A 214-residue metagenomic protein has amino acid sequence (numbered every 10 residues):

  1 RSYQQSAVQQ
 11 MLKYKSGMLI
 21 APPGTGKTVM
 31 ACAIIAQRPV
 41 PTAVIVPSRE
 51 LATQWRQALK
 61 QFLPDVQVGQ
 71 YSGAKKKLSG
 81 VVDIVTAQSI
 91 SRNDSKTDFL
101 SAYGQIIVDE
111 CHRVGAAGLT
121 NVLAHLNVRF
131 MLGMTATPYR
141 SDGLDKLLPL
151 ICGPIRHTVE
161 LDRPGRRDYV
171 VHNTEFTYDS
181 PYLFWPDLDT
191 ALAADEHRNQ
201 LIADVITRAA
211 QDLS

Functional and structural regions predicted by a protein language model:
R1-K15: N-terminal pre-P-loop "Q-motif" helix
K13-I35: Walker A/P-loop
I34, S180-S214: Conserved interdomain hinge at the start of the Helicase C-terminal
P41-S48, L213-S214: Conserved RecA-like ASCE P-loop NTPase motor core of nucleic-acid helicases/translocases
I45, R49-A74: Conserved helix-turn-beta segment of the N-terminal RecA-like "Helicase ATP-binding" lobe in SF1/SF2 helicases
S72-Q105, A116-N121: Conserved helix/coil segment N-terminal to the catalytic DExD/H
G104-Q105, H112-V170: Post-DEXD/H (motif II) to motif III coupling segment of the RecA-like Helicase ATP-binding lobe
